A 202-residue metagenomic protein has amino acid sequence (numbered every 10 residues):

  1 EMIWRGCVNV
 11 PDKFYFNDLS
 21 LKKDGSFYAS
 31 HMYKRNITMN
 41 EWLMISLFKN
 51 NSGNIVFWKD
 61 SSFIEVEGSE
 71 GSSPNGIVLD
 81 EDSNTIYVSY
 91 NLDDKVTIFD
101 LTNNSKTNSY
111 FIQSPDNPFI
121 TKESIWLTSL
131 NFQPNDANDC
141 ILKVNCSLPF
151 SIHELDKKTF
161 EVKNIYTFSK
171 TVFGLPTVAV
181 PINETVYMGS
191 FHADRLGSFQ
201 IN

Functional and structural regions predicted by a protein language model:
E1, S46-D60, C146-K158: Beta-propeller blade signature
E1, W58-S62, D100-N104, D156-F160 (+1 more regions): Short loop/turn segments that connect beta-strands within beta-propeller blades
I3-N9, S62-G68, S105-Y110, K163-S169: A short beta-strand motif characteristic of beta-propeller blades
V10-F27, Y33-R35, N51-I55, V66-T85 (+3 more regions): Beta-rich, blade/repeat-based domains predominating in secreted/periplasmic proteins but also intracellular
A29-N50, T128-S147, S198: Short, conserved, GDST-rich strand-edge loop motifs in beta-rich repeat architectures
N36-I37, G53-I55, D94-V96, P134 (+2 more regions): Structural signal for beta-propeller blades
I112-N164: Loop/turn-rich, solvent-exposed surfaces of beta-rich toroidal or solenoidal domains
L175-N202: Blade-level signature of beta-propeller repeat domains, shared across WD40, Kelch, NHL, RCC1 and BNR/Asp-box propellers
